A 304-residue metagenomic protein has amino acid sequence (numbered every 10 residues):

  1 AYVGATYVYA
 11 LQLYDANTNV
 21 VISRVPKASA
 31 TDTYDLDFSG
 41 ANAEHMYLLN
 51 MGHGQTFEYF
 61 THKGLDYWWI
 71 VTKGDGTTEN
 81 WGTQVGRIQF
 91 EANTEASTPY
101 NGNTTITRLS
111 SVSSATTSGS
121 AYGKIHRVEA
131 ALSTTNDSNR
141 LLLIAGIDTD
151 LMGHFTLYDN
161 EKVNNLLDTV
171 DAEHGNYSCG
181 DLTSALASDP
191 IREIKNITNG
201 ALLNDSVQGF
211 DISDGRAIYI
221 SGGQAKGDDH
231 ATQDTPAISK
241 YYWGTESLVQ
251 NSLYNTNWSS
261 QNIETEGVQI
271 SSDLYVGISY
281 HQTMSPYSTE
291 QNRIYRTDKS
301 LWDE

Functional and structural regions predicted by a protein language model:
A1-A5, N50-W69, D75, S118-L143 (+3 more regions): Structural signature of eukaryotic scaffold interfaces centered on beta-propeller domains
A1-A5, P190-L253: Loop/turn-rich, solvent-exposed surfaces of beta-rich toroidal or solenoidal domains
Y2-L49, A92-S97, D181, D228-N251: Beta-propeller domains
L13-T18, G64, K73-E79, I147-M152 (+2 more regions): Short glycine/acidic-enriched loop and turn motifs that connect beta-strands
V20-S23, W81-G86, H154-T156, T235-S239 (+1 more regions): A short loop-to-beta-strand structural motif that recurs across blades of beta-propeller domains
T31-M51, T94-H126, L166-N204, S247-N262: Surface-exposed loop and turn segments in beta-propeller and other repeat-based domains that flank or scaffold
W69-S111: Long, hydrophobic, well-ordered secondary-structure blocks that form the structural core and pocket-lining surfaces
A225-E304: Hydrophilic extracytoplasmic domains
